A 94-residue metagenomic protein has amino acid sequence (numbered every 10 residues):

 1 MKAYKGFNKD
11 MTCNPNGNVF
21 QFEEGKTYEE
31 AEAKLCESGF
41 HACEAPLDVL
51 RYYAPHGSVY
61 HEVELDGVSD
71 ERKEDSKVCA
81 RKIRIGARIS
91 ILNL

Functional and structural regions predicted by a protein language model:
M1-L94: Short, glycine-biased loop/turn motifs at secondary-structure junctions and in low-complexity Ser/Thr/Pro-rich termini
